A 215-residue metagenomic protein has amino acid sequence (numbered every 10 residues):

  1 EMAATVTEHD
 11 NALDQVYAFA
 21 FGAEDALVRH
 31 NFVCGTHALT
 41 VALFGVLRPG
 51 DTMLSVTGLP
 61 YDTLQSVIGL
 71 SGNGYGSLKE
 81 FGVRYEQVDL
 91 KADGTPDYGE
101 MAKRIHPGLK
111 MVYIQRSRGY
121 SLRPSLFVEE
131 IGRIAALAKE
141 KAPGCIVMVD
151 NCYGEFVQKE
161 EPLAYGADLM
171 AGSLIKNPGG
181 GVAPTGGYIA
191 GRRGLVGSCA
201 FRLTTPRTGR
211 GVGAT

Functional and structural regions predicted by a protein language model:
E1-N11, E24-L27: A glycine-/small-polar-enriched, mobile loop at the entrance of the PLP active site in fold-type I
T5-E8, A12, V33-T215: Conserved PLP-enzyme active-site core in the AAT-like
Y17-A42: Short loop-beta-helix segment that forms the pyridoxal 5′-phosphate
